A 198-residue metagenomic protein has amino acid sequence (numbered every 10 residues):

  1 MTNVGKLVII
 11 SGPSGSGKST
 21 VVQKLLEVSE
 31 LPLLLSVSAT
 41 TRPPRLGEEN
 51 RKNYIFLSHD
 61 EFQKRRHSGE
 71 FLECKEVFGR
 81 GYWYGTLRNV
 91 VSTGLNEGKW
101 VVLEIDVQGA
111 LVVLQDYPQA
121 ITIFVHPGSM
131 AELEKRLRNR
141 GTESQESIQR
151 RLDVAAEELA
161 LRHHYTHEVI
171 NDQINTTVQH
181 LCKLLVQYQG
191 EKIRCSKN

Functional and structural regions predicted by a protein language model:
L7-I9: Short hydrophobic/aromatic beta-strand immediately N-terminal to the Walker A/P-loop
S11-P13: P-loop (Walker A) phosphate-binding loop of NTP-binding proteins
K18: Conserved lysine of the Walker
V22-Q23: Post-Walker A alpha-helix
E27-L35: Post-Walker A helix-loop "phosphate-sensing" segment adjacent to the P-loop in P-loop NTPases
T40-V101: ATP-dependent small-molecule kinase phosphotransfer cores that center on conserved nucleotide phosphate-binding segments
V101-D106, D116-R140: Conserved phosphate-donor/acceptor-positioning beta-strand/loop module used by diverse small-molecule
K135, N139-E143, E157-N198: NTP-dependent small-molecule kinase module
